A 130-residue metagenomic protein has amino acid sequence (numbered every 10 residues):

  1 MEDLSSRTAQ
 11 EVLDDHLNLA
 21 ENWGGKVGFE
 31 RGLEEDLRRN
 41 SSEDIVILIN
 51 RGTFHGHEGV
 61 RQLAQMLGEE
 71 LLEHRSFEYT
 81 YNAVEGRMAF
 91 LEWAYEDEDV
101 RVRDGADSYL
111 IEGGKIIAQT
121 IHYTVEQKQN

Functional and structural regions predicted by a protein language model:
M1-Q10, Q62-N130: A beta-strand edge to alpha-helix "cap/lid" segment located at domain peripheries
E2-E43: Short acidic-aromatic low-complexity motifs
L13, E30, H57-V60, V102: A structural signal for well-ordered alpha-helical scaffolds and beta->alpha junctions
N18-L19, L48, F54, I111: A generic signature of intrinsically disordered, low-complexity regions enriched in glycine/proline and charged/polar
N22-W23, R51-F54, E96: Short histidine/acidic/glycine/proline-rich micro-motifs that form metal- and phosphate-coordinating active-site loops
G32-E85: A solvent-exposed, acidic/Ser-Thr-rich amphipathic alpha-helical stretch
